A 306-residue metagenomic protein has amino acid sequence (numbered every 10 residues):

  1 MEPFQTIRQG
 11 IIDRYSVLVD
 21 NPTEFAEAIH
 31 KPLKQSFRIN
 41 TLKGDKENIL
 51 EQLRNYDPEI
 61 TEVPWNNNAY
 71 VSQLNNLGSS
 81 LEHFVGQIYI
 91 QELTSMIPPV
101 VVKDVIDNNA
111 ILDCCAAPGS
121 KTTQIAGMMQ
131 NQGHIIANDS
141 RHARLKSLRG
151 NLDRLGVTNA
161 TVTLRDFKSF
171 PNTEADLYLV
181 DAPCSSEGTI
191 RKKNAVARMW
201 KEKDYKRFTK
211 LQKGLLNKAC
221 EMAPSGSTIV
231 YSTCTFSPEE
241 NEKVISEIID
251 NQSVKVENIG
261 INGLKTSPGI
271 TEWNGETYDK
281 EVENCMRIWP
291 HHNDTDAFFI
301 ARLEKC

Functional and structural regions predicted by a protein language model:
M1-C306: S-adenosylmethionine
